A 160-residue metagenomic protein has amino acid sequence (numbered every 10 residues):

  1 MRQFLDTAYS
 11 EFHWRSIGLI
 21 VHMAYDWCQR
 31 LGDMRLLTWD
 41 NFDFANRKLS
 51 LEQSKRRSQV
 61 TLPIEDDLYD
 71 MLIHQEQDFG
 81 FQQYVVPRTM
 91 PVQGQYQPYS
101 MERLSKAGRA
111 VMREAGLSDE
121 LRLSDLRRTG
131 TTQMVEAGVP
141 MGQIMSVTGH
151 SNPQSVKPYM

Functional and structural regions predicted by a protein language model:
M1-L31, R35, K55, R127: Basic, Lys/Arg- and aromatic-enriched nucleic-acid-binding interface segment
D6, W27-G32, L36-Q77: Conserved tyrosine-mediated DNA breakage-rejoining catalytic core shared by Y-recombinases
S10-R15, Q95-R103, E120-D125: N-terminal core-binding DNA-recognition domain of tyrosine site-specific recombinases/integrases
R15-G18, S118-G138: Short basic/aromatic active-site micro-motif
I17, A45, S58, G80 (+2 more regions): Exposed loop/turn and edge beta-strand positions of beta-sandwich/beta-sheet ligand-binding modules
M23-A24, L37, Q133-M134, V147 (+1 more regions): Short alpha-helical segment immediately N-terminal to, or the first helix within, an HTH/HTH-like DNA-binding domain
N41-K48, S118-D119, V139-M160: Short, polar N-cap/turn motifs at the start of nucleic acid-interacting alpha helices
S54-H74, Q82-A110: C-terminal catalytic core of Y-nucleophile DNA break-rejoin enzymes
